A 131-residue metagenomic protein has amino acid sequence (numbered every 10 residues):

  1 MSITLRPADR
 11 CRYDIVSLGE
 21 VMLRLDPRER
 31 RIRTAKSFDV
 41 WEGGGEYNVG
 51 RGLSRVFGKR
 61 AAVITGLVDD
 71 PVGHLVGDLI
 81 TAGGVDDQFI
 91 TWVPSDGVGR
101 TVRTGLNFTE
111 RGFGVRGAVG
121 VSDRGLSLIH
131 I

Functional and structural regions predicted by a protein language model:
M1-R33: Positively charged, low-complexity intrinsically disordered leader regions
T4-L5, V49-G50, P94, N107: Short secondary-structure capping/turn segments at boundaries of alpha-helices and beta-strands
E20, G44-E46, L67: Gly/Ser/Thr-rich helix-start
R24-R28, V56, G83: Change "in soluble alpha/beta enzymes" to "in soluble alpha/beta proteins
T34-G43: Short pre-catalytic strand/loop immediately N-terminal to key active-site residues, enriched for Gly-Thr
W41, N48-R60, A82: Alpha-helix C-terminal capping segments
E46-Y47, G73: Generic non-transmembrane alpha-helix signal with a bias for helix starts/N-cap capping motifs
R60-I129: Conserved N-terminal subdomain of the carbohydrate kinase-like
